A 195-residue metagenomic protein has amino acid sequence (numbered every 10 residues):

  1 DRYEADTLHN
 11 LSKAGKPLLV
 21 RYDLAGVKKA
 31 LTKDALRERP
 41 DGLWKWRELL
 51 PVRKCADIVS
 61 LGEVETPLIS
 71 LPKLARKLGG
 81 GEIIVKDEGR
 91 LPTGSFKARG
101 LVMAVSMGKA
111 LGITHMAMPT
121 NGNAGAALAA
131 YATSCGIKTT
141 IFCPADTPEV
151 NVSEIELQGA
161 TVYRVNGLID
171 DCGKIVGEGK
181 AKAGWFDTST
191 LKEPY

Functional and structural regions predicted by a protein language model:
D1-Y195: PLP-dependent amino-acid enzyme catalytic core
